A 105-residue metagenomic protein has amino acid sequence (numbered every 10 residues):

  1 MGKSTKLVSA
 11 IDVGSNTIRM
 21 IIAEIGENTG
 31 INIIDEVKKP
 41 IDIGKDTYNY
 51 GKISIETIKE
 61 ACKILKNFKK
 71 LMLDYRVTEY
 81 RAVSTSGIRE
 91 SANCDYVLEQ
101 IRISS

Functional and structural regions predicted by a protein language model:
M1-V13, I21-S105: Nucleotide/phosphate-binding catalytic cleft detector across ATP-hydrolyzing and phosphate-transferring enzymes
